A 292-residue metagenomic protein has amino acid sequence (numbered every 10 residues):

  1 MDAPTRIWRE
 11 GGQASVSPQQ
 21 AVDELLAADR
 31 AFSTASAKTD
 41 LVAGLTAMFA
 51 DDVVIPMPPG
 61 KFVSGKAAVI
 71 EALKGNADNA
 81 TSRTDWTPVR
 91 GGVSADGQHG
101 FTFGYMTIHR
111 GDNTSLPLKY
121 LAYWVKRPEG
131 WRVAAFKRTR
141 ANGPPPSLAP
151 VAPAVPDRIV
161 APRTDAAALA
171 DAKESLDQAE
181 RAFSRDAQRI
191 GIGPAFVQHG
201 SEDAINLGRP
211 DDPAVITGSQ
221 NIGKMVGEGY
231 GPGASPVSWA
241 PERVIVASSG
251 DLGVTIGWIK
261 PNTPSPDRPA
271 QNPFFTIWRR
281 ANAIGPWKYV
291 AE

Functional and structural regions predicted by a protein language model:
M1-E10, P117-P153, Q271-E292: Short beta-strand edge/turn micro-motifs at domain boundaries
D2-A43, A47, A134, R140-Q198: Short, low-complexity N-terminal intrinsically disordered segments enriched in polar/charged residues
Q20-D23, D40-D96, S115, G193-I245 (+2 more regions): A solvent-exposed, acidic/Ser-Thr-rich amphipathic alpha-helical stretch
F32, W86, H99-F103, L121-W124 (+7 more regions): Short, structured motif recognition centered on aromatic/hydrophobic residues
D51-V54, F103-H109, D203-I205, I256-N262: Generic short beta-strand segments
V69, L73, T87-V93, Y105-I108 (+4 more regions): Hydrophobic/aromatic beta-strand elements that line small-molecule binding cavities or substrate pockets in beta-rich
R110-T114, Y120, V125, A187 (+1 more regions): Generic signature of mature, soluble extracytoplasmic domains
